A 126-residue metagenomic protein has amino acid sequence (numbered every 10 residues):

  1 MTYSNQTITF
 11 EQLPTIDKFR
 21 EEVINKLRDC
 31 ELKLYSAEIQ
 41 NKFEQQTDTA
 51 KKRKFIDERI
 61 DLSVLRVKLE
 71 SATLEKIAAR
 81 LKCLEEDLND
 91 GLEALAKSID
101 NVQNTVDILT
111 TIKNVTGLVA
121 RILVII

Functional and structural regions predicted by a protein language model:
T2-D100: Short amphipathic alpha-helical segments that predominantly mediate membrane engagement
L95-I126: Short, cationic, amphipathic peptide segments
